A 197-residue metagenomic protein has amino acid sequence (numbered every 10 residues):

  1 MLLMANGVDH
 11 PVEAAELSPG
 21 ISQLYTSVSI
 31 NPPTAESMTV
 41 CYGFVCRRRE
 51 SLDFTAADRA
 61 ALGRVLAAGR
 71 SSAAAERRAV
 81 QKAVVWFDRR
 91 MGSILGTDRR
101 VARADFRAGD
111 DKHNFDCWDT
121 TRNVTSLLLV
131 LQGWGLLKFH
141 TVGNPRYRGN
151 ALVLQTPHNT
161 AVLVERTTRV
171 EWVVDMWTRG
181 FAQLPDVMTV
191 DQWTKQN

Functional and structural regions predicted by a protein language model:
L2-P11: C-terminal segment of classical bacterial N-terminal signal peptides
V12-F44: Short N-terminal segments immediately surrounding and downstream of signal-peptide cleavage
L17-T26, K82-V85, R89, D119-R122 (+3 more regions): Active-site-adjacent structural elements in enzyme catalytic domains
G20-L24, S29-I30, D53, R64 (+2 more regions): Post-signal/leader-peptide non-cytosolic segments of secretory proteins
C41-A74, R100-D110: Acidic/histidine-rich, surface-exposed loop or edge segments in extracytoplasmic proteins
E76-H140: Mid-length scaffold segments of soluble, non-membrane domains
L129-W193: Hydrophobic/aromatic-rich core segments of domains that either
